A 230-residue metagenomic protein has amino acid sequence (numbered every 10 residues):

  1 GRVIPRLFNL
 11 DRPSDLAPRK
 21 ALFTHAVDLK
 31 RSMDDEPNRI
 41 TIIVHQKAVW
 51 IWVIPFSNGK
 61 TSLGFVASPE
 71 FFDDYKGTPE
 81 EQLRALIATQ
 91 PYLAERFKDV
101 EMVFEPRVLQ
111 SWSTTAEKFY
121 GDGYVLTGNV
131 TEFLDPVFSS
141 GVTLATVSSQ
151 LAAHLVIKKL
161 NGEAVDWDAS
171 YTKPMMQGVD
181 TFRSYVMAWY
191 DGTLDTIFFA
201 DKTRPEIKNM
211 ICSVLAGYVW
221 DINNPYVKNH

Functional and structural regions predicted by a protein language model:
G1-A94: Predominantly flavin-linked oxidoreductase catalytic cores and closely associated redox partners
R6-L7, V137, T143, Y185: Short, function-defining helix-loop hinge/capping sites that tune catalysis or transport
L16, K47, G77, T146 (+4 more regions): Electropositive phosphate-/nucleotide-binding environments in soluble metabolic enzymes
F23, W50-V53, W112, Y124 (+2 more regions): Tryptophan-centric aromatic hotspots in well-structured domains and transmembrane helices
R31-S32, T115, L126, I222-H230: Short flexible/disordered coil segments
F71-T172: FAD/FMN-dependent oxidoreductases across multiple families
H154-H230: C-terminal helical "tail/cap" subdomain of flavin- and related membrane-associated enzymes
